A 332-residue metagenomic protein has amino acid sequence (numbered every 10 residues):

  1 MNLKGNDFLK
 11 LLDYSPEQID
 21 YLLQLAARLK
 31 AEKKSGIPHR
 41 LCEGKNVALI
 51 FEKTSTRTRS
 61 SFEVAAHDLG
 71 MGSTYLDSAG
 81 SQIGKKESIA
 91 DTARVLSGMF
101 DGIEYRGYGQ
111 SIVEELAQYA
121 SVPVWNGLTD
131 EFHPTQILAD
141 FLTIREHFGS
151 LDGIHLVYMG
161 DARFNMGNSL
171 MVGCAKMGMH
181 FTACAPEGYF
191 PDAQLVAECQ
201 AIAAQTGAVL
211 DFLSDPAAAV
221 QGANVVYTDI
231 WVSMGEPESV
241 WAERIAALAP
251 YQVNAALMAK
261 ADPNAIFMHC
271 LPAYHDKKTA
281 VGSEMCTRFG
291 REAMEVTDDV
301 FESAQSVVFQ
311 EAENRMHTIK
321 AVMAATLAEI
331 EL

Functional and structural regions predicted by a protein language model:
M1-S60, V64: Positively charged, low-complexity intrinsically disordered leader regions
N46-M99: Active-site cofactor/substrate anionic-group-binding motifs, chiefly glycine- and Lys/Arg-rich phosphate-binding loops
E52-V64, E146-D229, M234-E236: Glycine-rich phosphate/diphosphate-binding loop of Rossmann-like nucleotide-binding domains
L96, L116, A218-A219, V300: Structural alpha-helical scaffold elements that stabilize or flank donor/cofactor-binding regions in carbohydrate
D101-G173, H269: Anion-binding alpha/beta catalytic cores of soluble intermediary-metabolism enzymes, centered on
A201-D298: Rossmann-like adenosine-cofactor binding region
C286-L332: C-terminal helix-to-coil terminal segments
